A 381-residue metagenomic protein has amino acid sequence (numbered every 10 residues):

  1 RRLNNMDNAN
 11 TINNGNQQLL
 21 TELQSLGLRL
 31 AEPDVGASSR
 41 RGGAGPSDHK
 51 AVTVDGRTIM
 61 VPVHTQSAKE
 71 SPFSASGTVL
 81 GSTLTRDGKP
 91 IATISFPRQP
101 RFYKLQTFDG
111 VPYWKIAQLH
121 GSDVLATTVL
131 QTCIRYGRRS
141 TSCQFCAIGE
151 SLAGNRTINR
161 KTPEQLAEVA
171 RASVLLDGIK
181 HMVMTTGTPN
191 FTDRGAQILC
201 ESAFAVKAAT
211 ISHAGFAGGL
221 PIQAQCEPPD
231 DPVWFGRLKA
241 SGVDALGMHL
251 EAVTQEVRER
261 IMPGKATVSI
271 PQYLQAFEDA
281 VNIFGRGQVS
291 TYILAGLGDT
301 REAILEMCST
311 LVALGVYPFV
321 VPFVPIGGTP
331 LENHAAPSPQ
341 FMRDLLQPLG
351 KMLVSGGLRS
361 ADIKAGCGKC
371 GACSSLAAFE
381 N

Functional and structural regions predicted by a protein language model:
R2-R86, A217, I283, E302-N381: Auxiliary Fe-S-binding modules of radical SAM enzymes
M60-Q144, G149-N159, K364-C373, A378-N381: N-terminal [4Fe-4S]-dependent radical SAM core
V129-C133, T188-N190, C226-D230, A252-T254 (+3 more regions): Active-site-proximal loop/turn and secondary-structure-junction residues that shape catalytic pockets, frequently
S140, L176, A240, I283 (+1 more regions): Alpha-helix termination/capping residues and helix-transition junctions
A147-E168, S173-W234, L238-A276, Q288-S290 (+1 more regions): Core AdoMet radical
D230-A240, A295-A313: Catalytic cores of alpha/beta
W234, V257-R258, T300, T329-L331: Short Asp/Glu-rich motifs
L274-A280, F284-A295, M307: Catalytic alpha/beta core domains of metabolic enzymes, predominantly
